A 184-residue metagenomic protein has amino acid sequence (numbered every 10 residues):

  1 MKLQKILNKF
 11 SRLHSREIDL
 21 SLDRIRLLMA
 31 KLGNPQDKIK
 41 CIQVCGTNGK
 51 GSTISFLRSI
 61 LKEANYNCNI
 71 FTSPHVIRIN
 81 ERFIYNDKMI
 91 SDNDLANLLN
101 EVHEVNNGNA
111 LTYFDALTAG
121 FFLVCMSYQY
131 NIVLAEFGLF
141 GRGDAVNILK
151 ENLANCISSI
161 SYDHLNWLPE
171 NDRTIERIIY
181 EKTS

Functional and structural regions predicted by a protein language model:
M1-R16: Charged, amphipathic alpha-helical linker segments immediately N-terminal to NTP-binding catalytic cores
N8-R12, K31-K40, L57: Non-catalytic interaction surface on structured domains
R16, L22, R26-D37, E63-K150 (+1 more regions): ATP-dependent carboxylate-amine ligase catalytic core
K40-V44, S52-N69: A conserved segment at the C-terminal end of the G1
N147-I160: Inter-motif core of Ras-like GTPase G domains
S161-L165: Conserved radical SAM core fold
T183: Active-site-proximal cofactor/substrate-binding loop regions of enzyme domains
